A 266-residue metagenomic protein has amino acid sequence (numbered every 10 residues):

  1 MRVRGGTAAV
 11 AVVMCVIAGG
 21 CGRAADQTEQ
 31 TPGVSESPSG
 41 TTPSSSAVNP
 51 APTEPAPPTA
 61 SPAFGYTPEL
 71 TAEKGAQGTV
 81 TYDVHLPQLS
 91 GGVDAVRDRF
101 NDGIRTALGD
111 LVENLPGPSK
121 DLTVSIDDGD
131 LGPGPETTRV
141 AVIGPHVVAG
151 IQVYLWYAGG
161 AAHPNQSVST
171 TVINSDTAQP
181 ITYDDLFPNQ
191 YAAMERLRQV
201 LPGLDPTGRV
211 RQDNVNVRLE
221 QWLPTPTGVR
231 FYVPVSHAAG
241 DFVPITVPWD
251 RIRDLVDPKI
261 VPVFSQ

Functional and structural regions predicted by a protein language model:
R2-A9, G19-T171, S175-Q266: Compositionally biased intrinsically disordered regions enriched in Thr/Gly
M14-A18: Hydrophobic core
